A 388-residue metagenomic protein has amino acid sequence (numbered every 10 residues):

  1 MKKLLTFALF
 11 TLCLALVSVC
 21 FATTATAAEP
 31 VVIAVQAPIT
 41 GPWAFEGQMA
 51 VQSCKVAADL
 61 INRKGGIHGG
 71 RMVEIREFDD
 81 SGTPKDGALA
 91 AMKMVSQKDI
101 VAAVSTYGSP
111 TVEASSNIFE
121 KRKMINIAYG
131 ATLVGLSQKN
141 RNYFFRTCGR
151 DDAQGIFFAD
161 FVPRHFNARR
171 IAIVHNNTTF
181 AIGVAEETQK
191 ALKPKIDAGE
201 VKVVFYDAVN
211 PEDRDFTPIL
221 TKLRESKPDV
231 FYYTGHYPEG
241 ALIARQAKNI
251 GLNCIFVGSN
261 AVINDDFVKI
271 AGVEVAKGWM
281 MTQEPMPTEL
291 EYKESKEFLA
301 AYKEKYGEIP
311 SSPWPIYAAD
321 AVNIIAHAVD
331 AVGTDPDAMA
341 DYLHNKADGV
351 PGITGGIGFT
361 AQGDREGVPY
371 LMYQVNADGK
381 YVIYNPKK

Functional and structural regions predicted by a protein language model:
K2-C13, V17-K388: Extracytosolic ligand-binding ectodomains
